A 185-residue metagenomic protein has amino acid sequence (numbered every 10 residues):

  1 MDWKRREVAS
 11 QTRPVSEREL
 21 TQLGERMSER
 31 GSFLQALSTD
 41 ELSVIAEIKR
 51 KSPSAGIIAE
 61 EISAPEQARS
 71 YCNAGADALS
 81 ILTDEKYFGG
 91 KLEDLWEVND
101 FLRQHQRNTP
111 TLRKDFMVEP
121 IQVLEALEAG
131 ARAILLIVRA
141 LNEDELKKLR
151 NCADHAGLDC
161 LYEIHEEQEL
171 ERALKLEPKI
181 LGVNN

Functional and structural regions predicted by a protein language model:
M1-E61: An N-cap/entry alpha-helix motif that binds or orients negatively charged groups
S28-L42, G89-L112, V138, K147-E163: Alpha-helix-loop-beta-strand connector modules within alpha/beta enzyme cores
I45-P65, T109-V118, V138, D159-E163: Active-site mouth loops of central-metabolism enzymes
E47-K49, N99, R113, Q122 (+1 more regions): Short, cationic motifs built from Arg/Lys/His that form the positively charged side of catalytic pockets
I48-P53, I62-S63, S80-K86, L92-V98: Arg/Lys-rich RNA-binding interfaces used to dock onto structured RNA substrates
S52-G56, E85-G89, V118-E119, A140-E143 (+1 more regions): Short, small-residue-enriched loops and turns at beta-alpha junctions that line or gate enzyme active sites
E60-I81, F101-Q106, P120-I134, K147-D159 (+1 more regions): Alpha/beta enzyme core
L82-D84, K114-D115, L136-R139, N184-N185: Short beta->alpha connector loops at strand-helix junctions that form conserved, small/polar/Pro-enriched
